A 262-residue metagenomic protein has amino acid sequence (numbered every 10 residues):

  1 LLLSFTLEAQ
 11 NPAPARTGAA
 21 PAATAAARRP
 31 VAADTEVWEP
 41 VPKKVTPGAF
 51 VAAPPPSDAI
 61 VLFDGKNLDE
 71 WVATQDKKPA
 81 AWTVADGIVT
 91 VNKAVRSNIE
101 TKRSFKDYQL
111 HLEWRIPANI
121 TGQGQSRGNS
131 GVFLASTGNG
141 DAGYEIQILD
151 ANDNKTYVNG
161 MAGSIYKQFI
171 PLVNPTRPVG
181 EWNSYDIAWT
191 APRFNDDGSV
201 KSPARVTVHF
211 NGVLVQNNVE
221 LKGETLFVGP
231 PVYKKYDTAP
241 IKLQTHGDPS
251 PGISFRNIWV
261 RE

Functional and structural regions predicted by a protein language model:
L1-Q10: Sec-dependent N-terminal signal peptides
Q10-E262: Carbohydrate-interacting regions of secretory-pathway proteins
